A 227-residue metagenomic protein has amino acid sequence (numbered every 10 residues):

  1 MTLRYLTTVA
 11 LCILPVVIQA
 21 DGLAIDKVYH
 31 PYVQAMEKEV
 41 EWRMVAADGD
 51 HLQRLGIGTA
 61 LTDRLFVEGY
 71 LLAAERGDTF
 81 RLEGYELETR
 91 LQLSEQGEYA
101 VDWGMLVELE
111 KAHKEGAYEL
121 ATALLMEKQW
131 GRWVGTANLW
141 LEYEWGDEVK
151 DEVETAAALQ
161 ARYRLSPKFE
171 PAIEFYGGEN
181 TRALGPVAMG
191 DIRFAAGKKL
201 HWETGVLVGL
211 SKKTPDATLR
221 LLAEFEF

Functional and structural regions predicted by a protein language model:
M1-I25: Cleavable N-terminal export/targeting peptides
A20-F227: Transmembrane beta-barrel domains of Gram-negative outer membranes and organellar outer membranes
